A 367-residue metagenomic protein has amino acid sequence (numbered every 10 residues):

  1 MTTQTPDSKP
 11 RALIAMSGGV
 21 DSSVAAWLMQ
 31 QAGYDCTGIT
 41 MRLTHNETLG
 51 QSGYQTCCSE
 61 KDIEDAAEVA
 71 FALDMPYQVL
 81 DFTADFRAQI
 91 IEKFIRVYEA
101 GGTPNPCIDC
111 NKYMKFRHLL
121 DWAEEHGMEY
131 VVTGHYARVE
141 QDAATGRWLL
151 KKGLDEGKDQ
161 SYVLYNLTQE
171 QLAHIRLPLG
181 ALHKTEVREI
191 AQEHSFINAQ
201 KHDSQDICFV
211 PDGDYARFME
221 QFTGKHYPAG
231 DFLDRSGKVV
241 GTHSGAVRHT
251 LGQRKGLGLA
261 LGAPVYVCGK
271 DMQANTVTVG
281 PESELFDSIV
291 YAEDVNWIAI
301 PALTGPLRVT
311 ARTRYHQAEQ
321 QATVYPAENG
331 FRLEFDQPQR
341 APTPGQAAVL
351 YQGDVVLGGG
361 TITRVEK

Functional and structural regions predicted by a protein language model:
M1-Y165, R176, T185-E186: ATP-dependent adenylation/nucleotidyltransferase module used to activate substrates
V20, V132-K367: AMP-forming adenylation/ATP pyrophosphatase catalytic core
